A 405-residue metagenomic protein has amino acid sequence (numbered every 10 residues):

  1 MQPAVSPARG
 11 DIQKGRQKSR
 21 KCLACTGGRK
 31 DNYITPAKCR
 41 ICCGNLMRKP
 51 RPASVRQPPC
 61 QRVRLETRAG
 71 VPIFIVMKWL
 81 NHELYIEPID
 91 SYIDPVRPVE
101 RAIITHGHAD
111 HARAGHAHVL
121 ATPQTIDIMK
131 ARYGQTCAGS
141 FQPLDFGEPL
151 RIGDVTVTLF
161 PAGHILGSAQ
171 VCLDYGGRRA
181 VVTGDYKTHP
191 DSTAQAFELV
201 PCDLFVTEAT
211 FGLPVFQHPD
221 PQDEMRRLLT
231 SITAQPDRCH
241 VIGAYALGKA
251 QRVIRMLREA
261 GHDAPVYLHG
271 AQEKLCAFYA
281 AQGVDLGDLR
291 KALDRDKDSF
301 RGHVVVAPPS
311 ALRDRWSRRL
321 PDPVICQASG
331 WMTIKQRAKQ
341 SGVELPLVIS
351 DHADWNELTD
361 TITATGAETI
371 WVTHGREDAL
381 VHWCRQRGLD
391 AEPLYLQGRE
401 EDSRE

Functional and structural regions predicted by a protein language model:
P3, I12-K14, D31-I34, P58 (+1 more regions): Alpha-helix boundary/capping motif
S6-R20, G27: Electrostatic cytochrome c docking/interface patches
R9, R29-D31, N45: Intrinsic low-complexity, disordered N-terminal segments enriched in polar/charged/small residues
C22-C25, C39-C43, C60: Cysteine-centered motifs
L23-T26, K30-N32, L65: Short, intrinsically disordered low-complexity segments enriched in Ser/Thr with adjacent Pro
F74-R97, R101, G107-G248, E259-A260: His/Asp/Glu-rich metal-coordinating catalytic cores of metallo-dependent phosphodiesterases/hydrolases acting on
E198-L199, L213-K297, T369-E405: Binuclear metal-ion centers of metallo-dependent hydrolases, dominated by the metallo-beta-lactamase
K291-E405: C-terminal regulatory/interaction regions
